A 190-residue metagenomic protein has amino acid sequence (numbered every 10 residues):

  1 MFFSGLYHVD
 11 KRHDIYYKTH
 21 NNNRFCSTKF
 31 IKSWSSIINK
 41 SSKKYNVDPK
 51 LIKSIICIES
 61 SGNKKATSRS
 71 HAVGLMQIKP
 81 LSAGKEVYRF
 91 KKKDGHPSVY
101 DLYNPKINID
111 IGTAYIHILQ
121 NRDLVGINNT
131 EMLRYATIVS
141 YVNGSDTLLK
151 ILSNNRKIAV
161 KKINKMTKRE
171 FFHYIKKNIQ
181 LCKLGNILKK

Functional and structural regions predicted by a protein language model:
G5-K190: Catalytic glycan-binding domains that act on GlcNAc-containing polysaccharides
